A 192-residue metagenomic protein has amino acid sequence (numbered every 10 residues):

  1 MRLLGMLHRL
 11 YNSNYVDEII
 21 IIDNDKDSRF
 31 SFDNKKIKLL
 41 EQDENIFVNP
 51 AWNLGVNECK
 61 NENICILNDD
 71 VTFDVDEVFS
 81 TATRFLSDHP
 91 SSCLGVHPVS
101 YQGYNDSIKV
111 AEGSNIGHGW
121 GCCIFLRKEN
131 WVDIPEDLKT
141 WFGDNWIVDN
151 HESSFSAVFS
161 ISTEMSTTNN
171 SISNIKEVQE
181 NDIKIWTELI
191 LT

Functional and structural regions predicted by a protein language model:
M1-N12: Short, well-formed alpha-helical segments that are part of the catalytic scaffolds of diverse glycosyltransferases
Y15, I22-S31, T72: A conserved acidic beta->alpha catalytic loop
Q42-C59: Glycine-rich, basic loop-to-helix element that forms the pyrophosphate-binding segment of sugar-nucleotide handling
K60-N61, W120-D133: Conserved nucleotide-sugar donor-binding and metal-coordinating catalytic region shared by glycosyltransferases
E62-T72: Short beta-strand-to-loop acidic/aromatic patch adjacent to the donor-nucleotide binding site
D76-K109: Conserved donor NDP-sugar-binding/catalytic core segment of glycosyltransferases
S107-L126: A recurrent flexible, glycine/aromatic-enriched loop bordering the glycosyltransferase active site that acts as
D137-T192: C-terminal catalytic/acceptor-binding lobe
